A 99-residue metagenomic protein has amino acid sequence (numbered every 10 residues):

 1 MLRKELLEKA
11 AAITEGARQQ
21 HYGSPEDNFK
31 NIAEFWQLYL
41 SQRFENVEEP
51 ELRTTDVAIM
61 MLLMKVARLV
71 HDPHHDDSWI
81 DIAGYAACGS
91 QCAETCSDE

Functional and structural regions predicted by a protein language model:
M1-E99: Intrinsically disordered, low-complexity regulatory regions that flank transcription factor DNA-binding cores
